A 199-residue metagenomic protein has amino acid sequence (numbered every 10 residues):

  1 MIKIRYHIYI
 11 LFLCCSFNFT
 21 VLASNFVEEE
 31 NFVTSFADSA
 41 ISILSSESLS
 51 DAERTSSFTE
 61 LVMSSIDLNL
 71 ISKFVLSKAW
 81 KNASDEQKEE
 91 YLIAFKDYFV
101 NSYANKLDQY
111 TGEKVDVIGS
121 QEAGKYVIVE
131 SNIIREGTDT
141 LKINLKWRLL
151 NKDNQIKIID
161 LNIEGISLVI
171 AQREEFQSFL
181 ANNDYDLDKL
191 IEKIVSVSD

Functional and structural regions predicted by a protein language model:
M1-Y9: Bacterial N-terminal signal peptides that target proteins for export
Y9-T20: Bacterial N-terminal signal peptides
V21-N25: Boundary at the C-terminal end of the N-terminal hydrophobic targeting segment
F26-Y103: Early exported N-terminus immediately downstream of N-terminal targeting peptides
V27, S42, S46-L49, E53 (+7 more regions): Surface-exposed, polar/charged faces of alpha-helical domains in mature secreted/periplasmic/lumenal proteins
N101-I143, K193, S198-D199: Surface-exposed, charged secondary-structure patches
N144-I170: Short beta-strand edge/turn micro-motifs at domain boundaries
D160-D199: Low-complexity, intrinsically disordered terminal/linker segments enriched in charged and Gly/Pro repeats
